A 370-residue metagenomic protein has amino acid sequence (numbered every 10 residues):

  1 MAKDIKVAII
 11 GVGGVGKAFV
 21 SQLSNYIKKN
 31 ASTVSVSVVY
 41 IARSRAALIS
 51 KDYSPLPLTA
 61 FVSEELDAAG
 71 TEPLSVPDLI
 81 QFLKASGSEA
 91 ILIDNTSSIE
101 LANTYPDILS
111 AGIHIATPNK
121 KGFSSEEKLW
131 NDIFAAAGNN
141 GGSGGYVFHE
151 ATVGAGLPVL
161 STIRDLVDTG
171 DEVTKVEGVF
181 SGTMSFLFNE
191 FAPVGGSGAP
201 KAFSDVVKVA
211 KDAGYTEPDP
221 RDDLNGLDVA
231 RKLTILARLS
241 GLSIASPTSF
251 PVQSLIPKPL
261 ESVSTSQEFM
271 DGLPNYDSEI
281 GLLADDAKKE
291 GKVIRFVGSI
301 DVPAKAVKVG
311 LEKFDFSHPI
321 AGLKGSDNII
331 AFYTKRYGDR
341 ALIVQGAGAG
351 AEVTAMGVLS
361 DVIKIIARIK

Functional and structural regions predicted by a protein language model:
A2-A111: N-terminal glycine-/serine-/threonine-rich beta1-alpha1-beta2 phosphate-ribose binding loop of Rossmann-like
A2-A8, G13-G14, F19-N25, S37 (+4 more regions): NAD(P)-dependent dehydrogenase/reductase Rossmann-like domain
V34, S88, N140-V147, D171: A short helix-to-beta-strand connector/capping loop
A46-A47, S97-S98, K121, S181 (+1 more regions): Short glycine-rich anion-binding loops that position phosphate/pyrophosphate groups of nucleotides and phosphorylated
L92-D94, A116-P118, V147-E150, K175: Short catalytic-loop micro-motif centered on adjacent basic/acidic residues
S98-S110, K120-H149, L160-I163: Rossmann-fold NAD(P)-binding glycine/threonine-rich loop
G112-H114, G182: Glycine-enriched alpha-helix->loop->beta-strand junction motifs that scaffold or abut catalytic
I115, Y146-V147, E217, I294: Hydrophobic beta-strand scaffold residues
